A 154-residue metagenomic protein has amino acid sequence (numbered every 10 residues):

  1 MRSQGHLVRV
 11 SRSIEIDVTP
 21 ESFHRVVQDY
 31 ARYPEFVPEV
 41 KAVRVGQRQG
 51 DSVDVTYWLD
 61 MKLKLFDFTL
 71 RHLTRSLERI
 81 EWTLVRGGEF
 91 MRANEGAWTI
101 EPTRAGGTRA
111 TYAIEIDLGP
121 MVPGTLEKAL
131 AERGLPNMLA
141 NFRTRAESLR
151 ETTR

Functional and structural regions predicted by a protein language model:
M1-G50, N137, N141-T144, R154: Hydrophobic ligand-binding cavity/cleft-lining segments
S3, L84, V122-L126: Flexible, membrane-facing loop/turn or short amphipathic-helix motifs that contact lipid bilayers or gate lipid-binding
G5, P34-E35, R48, D60-G107 (+4 more regions): Hydrophobic-ligand binding "helix-grip"
V10-I14, Y57, Y112-I114: A structural signal for short, well-ordered beta-strand segments
H24-V27, S52-V55, E78-L84: Short Pro/Gly-enriched beta-strand edge/turn motifs at strand-loop
Q28, E95, T125-L126: Generic recognition of short, well-ordered alpha-helical segments
T111, E115-R154: A conserved amphipathic terminal alpha-helix motif
